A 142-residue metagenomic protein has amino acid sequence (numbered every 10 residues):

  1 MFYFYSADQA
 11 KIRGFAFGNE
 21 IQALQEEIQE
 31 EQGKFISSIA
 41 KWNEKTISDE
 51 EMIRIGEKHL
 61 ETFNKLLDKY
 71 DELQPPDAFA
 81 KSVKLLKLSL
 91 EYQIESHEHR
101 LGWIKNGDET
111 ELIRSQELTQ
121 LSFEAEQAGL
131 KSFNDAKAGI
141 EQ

Functional and structural regions predicted by a protein language model:
M1-F4: Hydrophobic membrane-insertion alpha-helices, especially the h-region of bacterial N-terminal signal peptides
K11-F15: Intrinsically disordered, low-complexity eukaryotic regions enriched in glycine, serine and charged residues
A16-H97, G102-I104, E111-Q142: Alpha-helical segments in soluble extracytoplasmic regions
